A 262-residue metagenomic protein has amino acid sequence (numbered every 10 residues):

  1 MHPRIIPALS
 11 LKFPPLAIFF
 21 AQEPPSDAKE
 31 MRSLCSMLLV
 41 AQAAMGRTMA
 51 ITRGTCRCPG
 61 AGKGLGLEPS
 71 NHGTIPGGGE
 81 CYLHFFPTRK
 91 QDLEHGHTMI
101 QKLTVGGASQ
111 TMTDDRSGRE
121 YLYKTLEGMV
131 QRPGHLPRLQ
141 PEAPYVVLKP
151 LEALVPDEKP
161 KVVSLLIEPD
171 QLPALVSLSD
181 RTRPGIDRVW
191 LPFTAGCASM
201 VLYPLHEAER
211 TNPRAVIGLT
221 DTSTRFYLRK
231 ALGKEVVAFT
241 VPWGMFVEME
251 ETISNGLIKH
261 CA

Functional and structural regions predicted by a protein language model:
H2-A262: Acidic, serine/proline-rich low-complexity intrinsically disordered regions
